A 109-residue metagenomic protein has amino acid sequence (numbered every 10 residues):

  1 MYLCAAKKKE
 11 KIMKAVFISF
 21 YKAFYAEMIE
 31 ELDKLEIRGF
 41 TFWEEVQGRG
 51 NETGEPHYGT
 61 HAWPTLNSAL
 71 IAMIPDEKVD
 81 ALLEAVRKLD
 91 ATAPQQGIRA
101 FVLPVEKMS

Functional and structural regions predicted by a protein language model:
Y2-S109: Positively charged, small/polar-rich N-terminal and surface patches that mediate targeting and assembly and bind
